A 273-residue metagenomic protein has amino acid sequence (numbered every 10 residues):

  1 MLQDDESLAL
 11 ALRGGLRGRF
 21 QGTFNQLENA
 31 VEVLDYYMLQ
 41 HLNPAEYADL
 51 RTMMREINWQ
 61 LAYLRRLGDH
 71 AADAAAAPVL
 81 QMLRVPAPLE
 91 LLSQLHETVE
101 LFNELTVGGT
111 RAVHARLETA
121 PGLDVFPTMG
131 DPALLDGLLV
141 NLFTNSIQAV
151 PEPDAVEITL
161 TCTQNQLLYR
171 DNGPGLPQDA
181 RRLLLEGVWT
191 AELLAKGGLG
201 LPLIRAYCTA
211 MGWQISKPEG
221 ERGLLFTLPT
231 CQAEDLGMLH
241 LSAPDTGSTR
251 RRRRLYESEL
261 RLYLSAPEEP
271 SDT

Functional and structural regions predicted by a protein language model:
Q26-D35, A48-G109: Conserved DHp (HisKA) dimerization/phosphotransfer helix of two-component histidine kinases, i.e., the long coiled-coil
A112-F126: Conserved catalytic submotifs in the C-terminal HATPase_c
N145-I147: Short helix-loop "hinge" at the ATP-lid/N-box region of the Bergerat-fold HATPase_c
A155-N165: Short beta-strand/loop element within the Bergerat-fold HATPase_c
D171: Acidic ATP/Mg2+-coordinating residue in the GHKL
L176-V188: Short conserved segment of the HATPase_c
L194-A206: Glycine-rich phosphate-binding loop
A206-T273: Flexible, glycine-/charge-rich segments associated with ATP-binding catalytic modules
